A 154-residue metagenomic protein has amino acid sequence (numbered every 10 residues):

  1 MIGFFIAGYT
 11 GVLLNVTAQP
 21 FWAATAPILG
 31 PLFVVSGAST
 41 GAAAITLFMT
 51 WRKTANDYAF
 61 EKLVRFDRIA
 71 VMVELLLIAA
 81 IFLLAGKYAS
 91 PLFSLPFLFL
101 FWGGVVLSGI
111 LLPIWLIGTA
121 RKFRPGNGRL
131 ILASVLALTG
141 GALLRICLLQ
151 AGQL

Functional and structural regions predicted by a protein language model:
M1-N127, A133: Long, contiguous internal "core" modules enriched in hydrophobic/ aromatic residues
G41, T139, Q150: Short glycine/serine/threonine-biased micro-segments
V73-L77, A137-R145: Alpha-helical transmembrane segments of multipass membrane proteins
A142-L154: Juxtamembrane boundary at the C-terminal end of a transmembrane helix
